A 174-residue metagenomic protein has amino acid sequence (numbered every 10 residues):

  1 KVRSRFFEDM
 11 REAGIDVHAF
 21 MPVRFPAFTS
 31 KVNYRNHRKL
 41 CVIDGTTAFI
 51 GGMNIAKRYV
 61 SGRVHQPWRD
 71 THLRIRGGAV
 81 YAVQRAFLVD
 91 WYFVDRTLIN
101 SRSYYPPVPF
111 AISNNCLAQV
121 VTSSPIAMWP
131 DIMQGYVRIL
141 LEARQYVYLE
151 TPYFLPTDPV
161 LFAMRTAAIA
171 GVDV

Functional and structural regions predicted by a protein language model:
K1-V174: Charged, low-complexity intrinsically disordered terminal segments
